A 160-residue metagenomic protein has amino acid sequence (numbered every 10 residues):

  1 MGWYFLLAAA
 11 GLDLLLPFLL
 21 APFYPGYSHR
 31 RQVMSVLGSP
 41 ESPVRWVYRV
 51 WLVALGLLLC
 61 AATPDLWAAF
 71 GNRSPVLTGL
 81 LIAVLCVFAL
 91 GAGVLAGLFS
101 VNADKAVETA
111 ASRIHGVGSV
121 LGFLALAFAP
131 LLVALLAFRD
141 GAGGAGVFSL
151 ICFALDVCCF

Functional and structural regions predicted by a protein language model:
M1-Y27, V33, L37, E41-F160: Hydrophobic, aromatic-enriched alpha-helical segments typical of multi-pass transmembrane helices
